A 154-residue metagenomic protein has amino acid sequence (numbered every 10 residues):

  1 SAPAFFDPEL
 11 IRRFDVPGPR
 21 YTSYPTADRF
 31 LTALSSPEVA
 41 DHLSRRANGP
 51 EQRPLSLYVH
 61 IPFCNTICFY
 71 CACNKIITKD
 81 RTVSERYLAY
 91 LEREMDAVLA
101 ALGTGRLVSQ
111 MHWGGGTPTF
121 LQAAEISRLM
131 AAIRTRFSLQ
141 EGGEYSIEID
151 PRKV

Functional and structural regions predicted by a protein language model:
S1-L55: Flexible, acidic/Gly-rich N-terminal and inter-domain linker regions that tether and position cofactor-handling modules
P50-R53, G103-L107, S138-G142: Short helix-terminating capping/connector loops at secondary-structure junctions
P54-L88: Canonical Radical SAM [4Fe-4S] cluster-binding loop centered on the CxxxCxxC motif and its immediate flanking residues
L55-V59, S109-M111, G143-I149: Hydrophobic faces of well-ordered beta-strands that scaffold small-molecule active sites in alpha/beta enzyme cores
C64, L91, W113, I147: Conserved, mostly hydrophobic/aromatic
T82-E92, P151-V154: Glycine-rich anion/phosphate-binding loops
L91-A101: A short, N-terminal amphipathic alpha-helix
L99-R136, I149-V154: Conserved glycine-rich "GG(E/T)P / GGGxP" loop and the immediately following alpha-helix in the radical SAM core
